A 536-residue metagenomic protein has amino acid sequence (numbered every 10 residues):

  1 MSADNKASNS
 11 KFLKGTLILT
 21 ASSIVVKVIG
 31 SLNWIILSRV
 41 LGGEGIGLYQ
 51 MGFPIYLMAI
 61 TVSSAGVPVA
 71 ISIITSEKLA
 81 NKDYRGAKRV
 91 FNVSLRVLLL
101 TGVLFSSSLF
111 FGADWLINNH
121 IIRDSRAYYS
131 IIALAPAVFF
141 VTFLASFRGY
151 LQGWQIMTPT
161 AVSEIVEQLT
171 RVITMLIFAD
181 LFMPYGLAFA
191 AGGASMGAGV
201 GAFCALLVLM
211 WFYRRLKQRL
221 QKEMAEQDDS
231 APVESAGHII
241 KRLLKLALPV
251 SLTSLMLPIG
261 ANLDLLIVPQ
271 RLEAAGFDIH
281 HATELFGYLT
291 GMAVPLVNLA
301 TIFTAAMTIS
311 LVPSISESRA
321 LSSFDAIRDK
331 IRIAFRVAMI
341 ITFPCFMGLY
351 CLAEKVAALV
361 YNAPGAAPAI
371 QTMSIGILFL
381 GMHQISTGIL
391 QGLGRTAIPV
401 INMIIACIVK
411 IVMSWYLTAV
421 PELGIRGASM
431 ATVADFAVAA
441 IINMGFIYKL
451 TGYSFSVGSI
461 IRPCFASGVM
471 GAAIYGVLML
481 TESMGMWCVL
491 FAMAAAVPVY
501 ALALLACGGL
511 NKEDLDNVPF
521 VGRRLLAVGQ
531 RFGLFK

Functional and structural regions predicted by a protein language model:
M1-I29, R85, R89, S230-L257 (+2 more regions): N-terminal membrane topogenesis motif
S2, G476-K536: Membrane-proximal transmembrane or re-entrant/amphipathic helices at the cytosolic face
K11-S72, E77, S106, F110 (+3 more regions): Signature of the first transmembrane helix
A65-A80, V297-S323, F335: Helix-loop junctions and terminal segments of transmembrane helices in multi-pass membrane transport/translocation
L104-R123, P344-N362: Short membrane-interface helical motifs at transmembrane helix boundaries in multi-pass membrane transporters
I122-S146, M347, N362-S386: Alpha-helical transmembrane segments of multi-pass membrane proteins
V141-S163, I375-I405: Membrane-interface junctions at transmembrane-helix termini in multi-pass inner-membrane proteins
T158, L169-L207, W211-F212, A397 (+4 more regions): Membrane-interface helix-loop junctions in multi-pass transport and translocation proteins
